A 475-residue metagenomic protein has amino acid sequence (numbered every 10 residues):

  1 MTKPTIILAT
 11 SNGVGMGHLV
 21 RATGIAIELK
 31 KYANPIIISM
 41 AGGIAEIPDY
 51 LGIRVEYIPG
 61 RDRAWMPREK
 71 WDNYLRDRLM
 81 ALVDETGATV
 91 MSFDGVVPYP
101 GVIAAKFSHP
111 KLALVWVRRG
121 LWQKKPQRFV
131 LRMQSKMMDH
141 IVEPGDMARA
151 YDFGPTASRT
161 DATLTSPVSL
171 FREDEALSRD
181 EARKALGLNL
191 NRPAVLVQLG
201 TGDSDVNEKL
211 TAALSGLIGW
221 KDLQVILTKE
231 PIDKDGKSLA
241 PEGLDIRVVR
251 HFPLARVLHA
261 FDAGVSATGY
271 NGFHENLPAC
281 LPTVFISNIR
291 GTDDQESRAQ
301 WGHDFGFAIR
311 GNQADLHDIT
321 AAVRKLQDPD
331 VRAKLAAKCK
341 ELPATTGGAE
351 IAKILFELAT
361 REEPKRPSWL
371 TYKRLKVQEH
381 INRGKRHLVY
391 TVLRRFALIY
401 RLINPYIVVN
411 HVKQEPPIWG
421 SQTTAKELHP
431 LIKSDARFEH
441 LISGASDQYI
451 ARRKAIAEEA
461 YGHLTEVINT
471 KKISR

Functional and structural regions predicted by a protein language model:
K3-V14, E28-R78: Conserved nucleotide-sugar phosphate-binding/catalytic loop shared by glycosyltransferases and other
S39-I44, D146-A150, T228-G236: Short, polar loop motifs at secondary-structure junctions
M80-P98: Short N-terminal targeting/anchoring amphipathic segment
R119, Q123-P126, Q134-T201: A nucleotide-sugar donor-handling region in carbohydrate enzymes
R179-A263: Donor-nucleotide binding loops and adjacent catalytic segments primarily of GT-B fold Leloir glycosyltransferases
H259-G269, L281: Acidic donor-binding loop of glycosyltransferase active sites
G272-T320: Catalytic binding pocket for nucleotide-activated donors in carbohydrate/polymer assembly enzymes
P329-H411, I473-R475: C-terminal amphipathic helix plus adjacent low-complexity, charged tail appended to glycosyltransferase catalytic
